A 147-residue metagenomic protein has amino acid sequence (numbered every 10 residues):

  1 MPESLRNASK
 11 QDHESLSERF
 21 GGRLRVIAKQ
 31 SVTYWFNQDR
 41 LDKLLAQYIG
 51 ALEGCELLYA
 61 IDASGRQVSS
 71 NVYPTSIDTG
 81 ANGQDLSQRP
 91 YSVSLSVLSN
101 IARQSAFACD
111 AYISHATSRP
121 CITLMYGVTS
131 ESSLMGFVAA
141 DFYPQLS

Functional and structural regions predicted by a protein language model:
M1-N71: Intrinsically disordered, low-complexity terminal regulatory regions
A8-S9, S15, T33, T75 (+4 more regions): Residue-identity detector for threonine
D12, D39-D42, D62, D78 (+3 more regions): Acidic-enriched, low-complexity/disordered segments with a strong bias for Aspartate over Glutamate
F20, Y34-F36, Y73, F107 (+2 more regions): Phenylalanine-focused residue identity feature
A46-A102: Structured interaction and signal-relay segments at domain junctions
G80-S147: Sensory/regulatory domains in signal-transduction proteins
